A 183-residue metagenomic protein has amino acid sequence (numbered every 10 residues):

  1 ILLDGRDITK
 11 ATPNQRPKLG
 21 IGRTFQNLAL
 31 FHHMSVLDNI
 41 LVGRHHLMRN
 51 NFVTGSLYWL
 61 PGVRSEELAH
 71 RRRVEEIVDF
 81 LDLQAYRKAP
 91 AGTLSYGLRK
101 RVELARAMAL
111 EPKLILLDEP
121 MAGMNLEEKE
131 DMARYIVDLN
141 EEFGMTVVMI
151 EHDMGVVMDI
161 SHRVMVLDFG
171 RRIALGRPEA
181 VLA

Functional and structural regions predicted by a protein language model:
I1-A183: Glycine-rich phosphate-binding loops of nucleotide-dependent enzymes
